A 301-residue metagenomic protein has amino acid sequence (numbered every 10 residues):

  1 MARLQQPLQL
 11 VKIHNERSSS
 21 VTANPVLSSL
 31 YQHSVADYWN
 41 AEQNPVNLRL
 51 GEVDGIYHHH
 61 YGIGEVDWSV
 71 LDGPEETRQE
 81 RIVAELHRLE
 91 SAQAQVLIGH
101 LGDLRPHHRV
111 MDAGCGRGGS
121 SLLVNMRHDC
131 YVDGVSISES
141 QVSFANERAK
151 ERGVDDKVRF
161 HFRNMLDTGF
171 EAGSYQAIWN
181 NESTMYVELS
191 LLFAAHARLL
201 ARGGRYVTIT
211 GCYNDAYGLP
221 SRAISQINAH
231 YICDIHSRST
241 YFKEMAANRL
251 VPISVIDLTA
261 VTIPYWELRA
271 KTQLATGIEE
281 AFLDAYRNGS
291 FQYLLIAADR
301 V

Functional and structural regions predicted by a protein language model:
A2-H59: N-terminal auxiliary segments of SAM/dcSAM-dependent transferases
D67-D72, H87-P106: Conserved alpha-helix/loop element of class I SAM-dependent methyltransferases that forms part of the SAM/SAH-binding
R109-M111, S120-D167: Class I SAM-dependent methyltransferase SAM/SAH-binding core
T168-I178: A short acidic, Gly/Pro-enriched loop at the edge of an enzyme's catalytic core that lines a small-molecule cofactor
L191-R205: A short glycine-rich, Lys/Arg-flanked "PGG" loop and its adjoining helix->strand segment in the class I
G211-I232: Short, glycine-/aromatic-enriched active-site segment of Class I SAM-dependent methyltransferases
C233-R249: Short alpha-helix
S254-A275: Conserved catalytic loop of SAM-dependent methyltransferase domains
